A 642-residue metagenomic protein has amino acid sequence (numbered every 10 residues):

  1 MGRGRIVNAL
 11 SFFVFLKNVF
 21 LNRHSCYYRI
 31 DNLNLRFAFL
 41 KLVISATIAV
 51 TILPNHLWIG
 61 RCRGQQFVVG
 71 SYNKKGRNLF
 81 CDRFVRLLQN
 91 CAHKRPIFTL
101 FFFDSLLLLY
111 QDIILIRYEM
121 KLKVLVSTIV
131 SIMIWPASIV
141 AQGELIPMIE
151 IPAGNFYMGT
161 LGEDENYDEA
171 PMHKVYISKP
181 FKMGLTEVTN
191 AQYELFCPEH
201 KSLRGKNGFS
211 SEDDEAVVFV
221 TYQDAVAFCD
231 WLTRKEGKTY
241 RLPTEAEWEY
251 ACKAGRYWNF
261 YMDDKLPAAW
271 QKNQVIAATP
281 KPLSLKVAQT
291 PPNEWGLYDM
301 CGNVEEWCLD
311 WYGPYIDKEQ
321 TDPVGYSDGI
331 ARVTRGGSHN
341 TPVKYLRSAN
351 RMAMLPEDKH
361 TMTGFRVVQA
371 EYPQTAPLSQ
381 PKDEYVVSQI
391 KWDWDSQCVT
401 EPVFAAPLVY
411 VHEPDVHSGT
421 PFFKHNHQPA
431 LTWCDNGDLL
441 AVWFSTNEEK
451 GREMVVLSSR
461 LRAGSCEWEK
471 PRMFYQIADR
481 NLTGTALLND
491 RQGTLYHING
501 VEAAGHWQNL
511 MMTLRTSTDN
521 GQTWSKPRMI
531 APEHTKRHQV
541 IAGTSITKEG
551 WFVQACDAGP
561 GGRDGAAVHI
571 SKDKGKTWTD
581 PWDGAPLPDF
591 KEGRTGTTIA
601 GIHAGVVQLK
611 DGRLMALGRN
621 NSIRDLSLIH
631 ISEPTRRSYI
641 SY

Functional and structural regions predicted by a protein language model:
Q142-R204, Q223, G302: A short glycine-rich, aromatic-capped structural motif
G143, P291-N293, Y326-V386: Disulfide-stabilized, aromatic/cysteine-rich ligand-recognition loop
I151, Y157, L161-E165, S202-S348: Functional-site microenvironments in short loops/helix caps that host divalent-cation chemistry
A216, H427-A430, T483-A486, V540-G543 (+1 more regions): Beta-propeller and closely related beta-sheet repeat lectin domains
G437-A441, G493-H497, G550-Q554, G612-A616: Entry beta-strands of beta-propeller and related beta-repeat scaffolds
G451-Q492: Blade-loop segments of beta-propeller domains
I498-T547: Asp-box/WD-like beta-propeller blade repeats and closely related beta-sheet repeat scaffolds
I629-H630, P634-Y642: Single conserved hydrophobic/aromatic residue that forms the stacking wall/gate of nucleotide- or nucleobase-binding
